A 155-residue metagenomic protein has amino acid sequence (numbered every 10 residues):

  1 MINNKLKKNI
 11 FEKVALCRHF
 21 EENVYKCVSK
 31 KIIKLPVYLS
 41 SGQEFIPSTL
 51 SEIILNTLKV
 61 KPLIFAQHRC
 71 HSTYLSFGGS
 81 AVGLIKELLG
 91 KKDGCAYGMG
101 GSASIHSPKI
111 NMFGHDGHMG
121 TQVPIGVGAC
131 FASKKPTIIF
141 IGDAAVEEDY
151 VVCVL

Functional and structural regions predicted by a protein language model:
M1-K34: Cofactor-/ligand-binding subdomain signature composed of acidic, glycine-rich, tryptophan-containing flexible loops
E22-K26, K30-L155: Cofactor-binding active-site loop characterized by glycine-rich and histidine/acidic residues
